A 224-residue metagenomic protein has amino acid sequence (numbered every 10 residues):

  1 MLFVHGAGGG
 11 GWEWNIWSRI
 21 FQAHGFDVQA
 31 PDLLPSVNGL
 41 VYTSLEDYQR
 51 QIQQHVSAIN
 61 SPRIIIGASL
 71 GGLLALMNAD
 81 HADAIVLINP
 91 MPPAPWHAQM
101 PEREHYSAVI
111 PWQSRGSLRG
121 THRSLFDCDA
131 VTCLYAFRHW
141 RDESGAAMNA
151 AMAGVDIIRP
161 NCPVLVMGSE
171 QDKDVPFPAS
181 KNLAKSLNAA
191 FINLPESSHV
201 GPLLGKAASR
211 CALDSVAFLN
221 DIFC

Functional and structural regions predicted by a protein language model:
G6-G10, S69, E170-Q171: Active-site glycine-rich loops that stabilize anionic/oxyanionic intermediates across multiple enzyme folds
G11, S18-L40: Conserved alpha/beta-hydrolase
L33-R63: Active-site loop/oxyanion-hole signature of alpha/beta-hydrolase fold enzymes
I66-G71, A75: Gly/Ala-rich beta-loop-alpha elbow adjacent to hydrolase catalytic centers
D80, A84-W112, A147-G154: Flexible "cap/lid" loop of the alpha/beta hydrolase fold
P160, V166-G168, D172: Short beta-strand/loop motif that positions the catalytic acidic residue of the alpha/beta-hydrolase fold
K173-A179: Conserved alpha/beta-hydrolase "acid-adjacent" motif
S197-R210: Catalytic histidine-centered segment of alpha/beta-hydrolase-like enzymes
